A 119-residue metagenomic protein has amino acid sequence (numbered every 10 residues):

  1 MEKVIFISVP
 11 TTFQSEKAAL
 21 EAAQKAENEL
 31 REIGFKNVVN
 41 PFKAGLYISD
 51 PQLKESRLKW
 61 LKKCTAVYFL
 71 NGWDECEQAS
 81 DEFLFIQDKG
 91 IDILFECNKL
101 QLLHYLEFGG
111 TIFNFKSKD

Functional and structural regions predicted by a protein language model:
M1-D119: Conserved catalytic or regulatory cores that recognize and/or transform ribose-phosphate-containing ligands
